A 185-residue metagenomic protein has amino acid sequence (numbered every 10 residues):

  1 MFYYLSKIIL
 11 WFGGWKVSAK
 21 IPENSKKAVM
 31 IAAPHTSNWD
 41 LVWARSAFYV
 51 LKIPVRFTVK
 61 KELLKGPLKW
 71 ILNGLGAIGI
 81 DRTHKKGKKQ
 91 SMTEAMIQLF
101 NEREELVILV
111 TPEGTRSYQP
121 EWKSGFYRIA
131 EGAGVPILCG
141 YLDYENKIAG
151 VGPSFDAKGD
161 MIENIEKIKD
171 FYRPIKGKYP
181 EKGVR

Functional and structural regions predicted by a protein language model:
M1-S18, P180-E181: Extreme N-terminal tail/first-helix region
W11-F12, K16-P174, R185: Soluble catalytic domains of membrane acyltransferases
G177: S-adenosyl-L-methionine
